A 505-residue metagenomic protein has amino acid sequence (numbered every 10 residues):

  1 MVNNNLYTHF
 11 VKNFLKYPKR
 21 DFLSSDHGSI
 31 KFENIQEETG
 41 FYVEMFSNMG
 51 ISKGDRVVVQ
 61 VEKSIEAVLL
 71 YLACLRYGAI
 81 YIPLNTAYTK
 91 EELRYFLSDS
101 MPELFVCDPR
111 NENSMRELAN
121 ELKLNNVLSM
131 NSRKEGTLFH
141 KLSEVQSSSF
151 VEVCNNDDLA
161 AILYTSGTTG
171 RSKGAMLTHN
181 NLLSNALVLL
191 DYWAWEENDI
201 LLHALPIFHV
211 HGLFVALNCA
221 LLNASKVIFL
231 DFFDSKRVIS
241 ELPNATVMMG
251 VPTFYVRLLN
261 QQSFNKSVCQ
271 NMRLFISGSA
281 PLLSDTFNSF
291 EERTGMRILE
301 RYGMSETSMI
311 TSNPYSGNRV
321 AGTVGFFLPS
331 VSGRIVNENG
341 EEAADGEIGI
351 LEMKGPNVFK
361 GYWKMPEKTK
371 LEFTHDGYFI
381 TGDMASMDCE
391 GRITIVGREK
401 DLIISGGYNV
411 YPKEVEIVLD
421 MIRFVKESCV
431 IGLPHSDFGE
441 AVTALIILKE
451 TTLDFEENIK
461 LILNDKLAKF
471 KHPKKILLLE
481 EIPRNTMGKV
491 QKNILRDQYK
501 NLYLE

Functional and structural regions predicted by a protein language model:
H27, R110-N156, Q262: ANL superfamily adenylate-forming
G28, E44-Y88, N409: Conserved AMP-binding/adenylate-forming
K31-E33, A160-L187: Conserved AMP-binding A3 loop
F105, G355, K360-G361, K368 (+4 more regions): AMP-binding/adenylate-forming catalytic core of the ANL superfamily
Q146-Y164, R171, A194-I200: Conserved pre-ATP/AMP-binding loop-to-beta segment of ANL
L183-I200, F208-V247, Q261-S263: Conserved AMP-binding/adenylation subdomain of ANL enzymes
A245-G250, L259-R319, S332: Gly/Ser/Thr-rich phosphate-binding loop
F326-S330, E341-E372, Y408-V410: Conserved ATP/PPi-binding loop(s) of AMP-dependent carboxylate-activating enzymes
